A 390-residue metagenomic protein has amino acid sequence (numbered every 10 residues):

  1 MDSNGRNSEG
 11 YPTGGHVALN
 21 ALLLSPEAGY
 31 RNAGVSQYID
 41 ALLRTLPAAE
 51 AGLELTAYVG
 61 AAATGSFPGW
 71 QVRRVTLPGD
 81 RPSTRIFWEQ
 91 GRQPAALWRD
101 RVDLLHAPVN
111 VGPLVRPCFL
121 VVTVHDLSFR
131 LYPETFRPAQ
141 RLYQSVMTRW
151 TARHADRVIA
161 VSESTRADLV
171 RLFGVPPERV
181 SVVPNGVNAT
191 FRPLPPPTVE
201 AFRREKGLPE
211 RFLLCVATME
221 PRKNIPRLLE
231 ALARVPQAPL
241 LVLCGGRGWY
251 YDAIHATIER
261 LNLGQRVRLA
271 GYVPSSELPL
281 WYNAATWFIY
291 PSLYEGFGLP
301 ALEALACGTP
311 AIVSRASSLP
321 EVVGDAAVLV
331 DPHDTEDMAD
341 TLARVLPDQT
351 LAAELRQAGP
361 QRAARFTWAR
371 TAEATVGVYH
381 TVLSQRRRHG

Functional and structural regions predicted by a protein language model:
D2-G390: Carbohydrate transferase catalytic cores enriched for Leloir-type hexosyltransferases
